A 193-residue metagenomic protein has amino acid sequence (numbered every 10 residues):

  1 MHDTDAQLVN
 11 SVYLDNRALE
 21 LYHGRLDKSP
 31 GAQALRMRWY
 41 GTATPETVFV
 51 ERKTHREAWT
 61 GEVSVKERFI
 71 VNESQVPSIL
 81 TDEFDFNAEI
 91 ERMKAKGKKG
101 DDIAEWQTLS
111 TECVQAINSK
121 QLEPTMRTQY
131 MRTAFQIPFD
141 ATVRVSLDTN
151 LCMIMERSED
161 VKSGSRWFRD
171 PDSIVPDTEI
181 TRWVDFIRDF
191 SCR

Functional and structural regions predicted by a protein language model:
M1-R193: Phosphate-end processing signature that detects enzymes handling 5′-triphosphorylated RNA and polyphosphate
